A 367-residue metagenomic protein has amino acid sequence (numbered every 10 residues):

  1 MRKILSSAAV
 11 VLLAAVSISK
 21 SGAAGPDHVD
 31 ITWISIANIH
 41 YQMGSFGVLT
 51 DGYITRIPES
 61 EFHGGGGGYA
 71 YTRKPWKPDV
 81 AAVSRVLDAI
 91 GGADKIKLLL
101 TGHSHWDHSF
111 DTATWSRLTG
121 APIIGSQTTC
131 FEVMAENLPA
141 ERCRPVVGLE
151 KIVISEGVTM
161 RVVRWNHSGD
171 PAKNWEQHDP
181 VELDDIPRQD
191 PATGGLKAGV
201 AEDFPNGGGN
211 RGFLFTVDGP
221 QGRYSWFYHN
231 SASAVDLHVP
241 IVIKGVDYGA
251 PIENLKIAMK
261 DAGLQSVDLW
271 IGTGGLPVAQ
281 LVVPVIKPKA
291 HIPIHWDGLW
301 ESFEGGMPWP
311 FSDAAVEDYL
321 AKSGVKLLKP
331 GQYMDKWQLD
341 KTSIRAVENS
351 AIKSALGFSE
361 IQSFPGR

Functional and structural regions predicted by a protein language model:
S7-S17: Bacterial N-terminal signal peptides
I18-S84, N166-G169, N174-N206, G366-R367: Zn-dependent metallo-beta-lactamase
G25-D27, Q127-G222, L328: Metallo-beta-lactamase
A37, I57, H105-S109, C130-V133 (+6 more regions): Active-site environment of divalent metal-dependent phosphoester hydrolases
F46-L100, H105, T114, A140 (+2 more regions): Pre-active-site segment of Zn-dependent metallo-hydrolases
L49, I54-T55, P191-P277: Metallo-beta-lactamase
P78, K95-L98, A232-L339: Cap/insert and terminal regions of metallo-dependent hydrolase folds
P122, C130-E156, P284-R367: Binuclear metal-ion centers of metallo-dependent hydrolases, dominated by the metallo-beta-lactamase
